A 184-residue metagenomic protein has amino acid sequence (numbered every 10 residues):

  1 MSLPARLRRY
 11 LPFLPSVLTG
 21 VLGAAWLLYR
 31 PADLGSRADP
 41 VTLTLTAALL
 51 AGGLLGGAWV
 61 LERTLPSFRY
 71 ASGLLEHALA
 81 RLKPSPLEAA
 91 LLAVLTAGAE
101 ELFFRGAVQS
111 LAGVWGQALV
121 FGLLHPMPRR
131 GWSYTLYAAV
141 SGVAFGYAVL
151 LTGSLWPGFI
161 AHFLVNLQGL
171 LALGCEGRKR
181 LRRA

Functional and structural regions predicted by a protein language model:
M1-G23: Cytosolic-side membrane-entry/anchor segment at the start of a transmembrane helix
S2-L7, L27-Y29, G116, V120 (+1 more regions): Juxtamembrane/disordered regions of integral membrane proteins
L3, R37-A38, G153: Juxtamembrane loop-transmembrane helix junctions in multi-pass integral membrane proteins, especially the extracellular
Y10, Y29, Y70, Y134-Y137 (+1 more regions): Sequence-level detector for tyrosine residue identity
L14, L28-T96, K179-R183: Juxtamembrane helix-loop-helix connectors linking adjacent transmembrane helices in multi-pass membrane enzymes
V21-A24, S36, C175-R178: Intrinsically disordered, low-complexity regions
L22-L28, L54, A58, E62 (+4 more regions): Structural signal for membrane-spanning alpha-helices in multi-pass inner-membrane proteins, emphasizing helix cores
R81-A184: Transmembrane helix-loop-helix hairpins at the membrane interface of multi-pass integral membrane proteins
